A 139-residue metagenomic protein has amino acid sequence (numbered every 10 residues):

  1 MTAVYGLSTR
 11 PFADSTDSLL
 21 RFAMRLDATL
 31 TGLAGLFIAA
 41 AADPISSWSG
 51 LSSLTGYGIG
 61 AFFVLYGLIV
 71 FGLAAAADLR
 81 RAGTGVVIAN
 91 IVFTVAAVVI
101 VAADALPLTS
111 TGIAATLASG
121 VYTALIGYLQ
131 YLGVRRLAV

Functional and structural regions predicted by a protein language model:
M1-L19: Short, Lys/Arg-rich, polar N-terminal cytosolic tail immediately upstream of the first transmembrane signal-anchor
S15-L19, L68-D78, G127-L132: C-terminal ends of transmembrane helices
D17-R25, R81-T84: N-terminal export and membrane-targeting signals
L26-A39, L54-A75, G85-V98, V121-L125: Core segments of alpha-helical transmembrane spans in multipass integral membrane proteins
A42-G50, V70-R81, V101-A105: Juxtamembrane helix-break-helix junctions at the cytosolic face of small multi-pass alpha-helical membrane proteins
S49-G56, R81-V86, L108-S119: Non-cytosolic membrane-interface motifs at loop->transmembrane helix junctions
A77, A96-A115, G133: Membrane-helix boundary connector in multi-pass membrane proteins
V121-V139: Membrane-water interface at the C-terminal end of transmembrane alpha helices
